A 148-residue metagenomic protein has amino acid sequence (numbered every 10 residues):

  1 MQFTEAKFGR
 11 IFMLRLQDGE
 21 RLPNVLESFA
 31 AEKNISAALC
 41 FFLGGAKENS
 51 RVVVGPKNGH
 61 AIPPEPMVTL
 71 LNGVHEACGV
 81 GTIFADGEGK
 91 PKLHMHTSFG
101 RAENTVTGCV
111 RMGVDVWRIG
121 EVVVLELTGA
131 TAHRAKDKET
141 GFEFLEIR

Functional and structural regions predicted by a protein language model:
M1-L93, S98-R148: N-terminal intrinsically disordered, cationic/polar leader segments that include organellar targeting peptides
